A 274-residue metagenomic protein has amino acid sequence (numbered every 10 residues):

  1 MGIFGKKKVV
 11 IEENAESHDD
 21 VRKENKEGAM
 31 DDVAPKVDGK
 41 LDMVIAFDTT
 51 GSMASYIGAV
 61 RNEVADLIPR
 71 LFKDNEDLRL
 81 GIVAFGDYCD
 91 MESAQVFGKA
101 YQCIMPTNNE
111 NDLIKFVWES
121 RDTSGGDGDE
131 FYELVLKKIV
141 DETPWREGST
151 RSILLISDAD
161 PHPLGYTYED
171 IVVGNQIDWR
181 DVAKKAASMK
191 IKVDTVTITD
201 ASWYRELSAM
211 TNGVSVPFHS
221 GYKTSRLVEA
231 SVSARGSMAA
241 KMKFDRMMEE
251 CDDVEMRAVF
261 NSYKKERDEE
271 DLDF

Functional and structural regions predicted by a protein language model:
G2-F274: Divalent cation-coordinating acidic motifs and surrounding scaffolds that mediate Ca2+/Mg2+/Mn2+/Zn2+-dependent binding
